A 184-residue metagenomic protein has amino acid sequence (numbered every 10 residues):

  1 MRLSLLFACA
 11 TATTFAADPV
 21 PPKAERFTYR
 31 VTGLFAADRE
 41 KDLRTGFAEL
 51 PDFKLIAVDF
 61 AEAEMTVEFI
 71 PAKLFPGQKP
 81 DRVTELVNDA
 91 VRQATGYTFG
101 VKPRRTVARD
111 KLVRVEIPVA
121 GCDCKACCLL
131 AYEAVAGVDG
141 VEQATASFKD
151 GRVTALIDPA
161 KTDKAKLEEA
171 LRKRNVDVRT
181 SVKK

Functional and structural regions predicted by a protein language model:
M1-F7: Sec-dependent signal peptide recognition, specifically the positively charged N-region followed immediately by
F7-A17: Hydrophobic h-region of N-terminal signal peptides that target proteins for export in Gram-negative bacteria
A17-K184: Flexible metal-binding regulatory segments at protein termini and peripheral loops
